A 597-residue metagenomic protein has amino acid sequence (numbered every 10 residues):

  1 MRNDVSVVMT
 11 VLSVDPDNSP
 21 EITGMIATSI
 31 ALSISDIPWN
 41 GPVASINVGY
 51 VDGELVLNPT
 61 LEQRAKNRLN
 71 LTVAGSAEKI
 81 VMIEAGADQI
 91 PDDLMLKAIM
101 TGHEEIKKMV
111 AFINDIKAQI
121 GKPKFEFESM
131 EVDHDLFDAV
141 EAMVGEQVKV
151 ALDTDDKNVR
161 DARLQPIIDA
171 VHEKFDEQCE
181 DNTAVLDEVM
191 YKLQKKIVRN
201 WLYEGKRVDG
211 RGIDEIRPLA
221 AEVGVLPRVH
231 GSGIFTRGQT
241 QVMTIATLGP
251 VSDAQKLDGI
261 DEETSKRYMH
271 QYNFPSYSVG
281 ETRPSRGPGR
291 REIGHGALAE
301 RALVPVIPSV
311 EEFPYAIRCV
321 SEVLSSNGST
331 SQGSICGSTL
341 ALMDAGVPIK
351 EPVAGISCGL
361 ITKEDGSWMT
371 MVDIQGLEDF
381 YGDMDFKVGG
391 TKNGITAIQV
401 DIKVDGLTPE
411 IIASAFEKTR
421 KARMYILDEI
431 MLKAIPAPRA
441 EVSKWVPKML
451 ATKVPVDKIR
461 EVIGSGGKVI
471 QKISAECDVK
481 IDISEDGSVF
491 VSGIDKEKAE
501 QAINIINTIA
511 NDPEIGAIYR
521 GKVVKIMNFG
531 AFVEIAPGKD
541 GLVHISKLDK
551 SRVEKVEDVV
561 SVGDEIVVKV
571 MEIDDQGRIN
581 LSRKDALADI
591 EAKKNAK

Functional and structural regions predicted by a protein language model:
M1, L69-A74, M109, K266-Y272 (+7 more regions): Structured alpha-helical segments in the cores of large, soluble enzyme domains
M1-V5, N40-P42, M109-F127, N158-V159 (+6 more regions): Flexible, glycine/charged-enriched surface loops at secondary-structure junctions
M1-V5, V11, N18, A77 (+5 more regions): Glycine-rich, flexible beta-strand/loop modules in the N-terminal catalytic cores of phosphate-handling
M9-V11, V81-G86, F127-E131, A142-L152 (+6 more regions): Short, hydrophobic beta-strand segments
N18-D36, V223-A246, N327-V347, R460-I470: Conserved phosphate/anionic-ligand binding catalytic regions in large, soluble enzymes, centered on
D36-L152, L342-A440: Mobile "lid/hinge" segments at catalytic clefts and subdomain interfaces of large enzymes
E128-E262, P447-E461, V469, E476-C477: Extended amphipathic alpha-helical scaffolds
W445-M449, V456-K597: Single-stranded RNA-binding regions, centering on S1/OB-family and related RNA-binding modules
